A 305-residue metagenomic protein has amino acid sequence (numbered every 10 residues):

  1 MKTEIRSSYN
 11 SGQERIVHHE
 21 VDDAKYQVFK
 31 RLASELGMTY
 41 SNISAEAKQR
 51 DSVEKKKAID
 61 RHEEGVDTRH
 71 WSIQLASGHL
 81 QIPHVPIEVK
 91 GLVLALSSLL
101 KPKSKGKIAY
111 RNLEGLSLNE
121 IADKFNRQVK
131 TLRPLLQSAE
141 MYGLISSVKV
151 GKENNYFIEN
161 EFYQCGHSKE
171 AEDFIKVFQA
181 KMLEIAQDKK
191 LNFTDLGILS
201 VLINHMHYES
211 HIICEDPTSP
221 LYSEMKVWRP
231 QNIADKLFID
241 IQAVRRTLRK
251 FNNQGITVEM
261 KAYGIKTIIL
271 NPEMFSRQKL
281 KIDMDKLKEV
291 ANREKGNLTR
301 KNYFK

Functional and structural regions predicted by a protein language model:
M1-R111, E153, N160-E224: Short recognition helix of helix-turn-helix/winged-helix DNA-binding domains
M1-T3, K101-K152, H211-T267: Winged helix-turn-helix DNA-binding recognition segment
S7, H18, E120, I158-N160 (+2 more regions): Surface-exposed beta-strand edges and flanking loops
V28-E35, A95, K124, L135 (+5 more regions): Charge-rich, solvent-exposed alpha-helical interaction surfaces
S72-Q74, G91-V93, L144, K176 (+3 more regions): Ordered hydrophobic segments in well-structured contexts
S117, V150-A171, A262-D285: Short, cationic-aromatic polyanion-contact patches
F162-K190, F275-K305: Short, amphipathic alpha-helical interaction segments positioned at domain boundaries
